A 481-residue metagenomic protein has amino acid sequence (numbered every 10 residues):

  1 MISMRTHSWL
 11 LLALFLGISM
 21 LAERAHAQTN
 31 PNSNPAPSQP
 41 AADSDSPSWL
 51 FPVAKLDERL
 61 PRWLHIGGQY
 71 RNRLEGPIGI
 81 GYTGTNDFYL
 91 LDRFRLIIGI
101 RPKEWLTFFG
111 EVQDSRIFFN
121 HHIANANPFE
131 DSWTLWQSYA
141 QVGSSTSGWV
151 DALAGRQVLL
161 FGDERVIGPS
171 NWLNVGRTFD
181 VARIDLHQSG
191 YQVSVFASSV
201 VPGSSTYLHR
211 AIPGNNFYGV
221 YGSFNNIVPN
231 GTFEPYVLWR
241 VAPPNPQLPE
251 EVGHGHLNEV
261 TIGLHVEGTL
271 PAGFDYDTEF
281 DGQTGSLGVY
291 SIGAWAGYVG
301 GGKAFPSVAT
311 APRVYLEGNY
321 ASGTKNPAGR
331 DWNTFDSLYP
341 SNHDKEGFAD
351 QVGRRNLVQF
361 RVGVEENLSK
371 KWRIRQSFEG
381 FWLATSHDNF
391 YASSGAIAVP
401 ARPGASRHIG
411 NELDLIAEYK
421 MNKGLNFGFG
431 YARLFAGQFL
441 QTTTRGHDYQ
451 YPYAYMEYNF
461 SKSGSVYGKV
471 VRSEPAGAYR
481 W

Functional and structural regions predicted by a protein language model:
I2, W9, F15, A22-D87 (+8 more regions): N-terminal periplasmic/intermembrane-space "pro-region" immediately following the signal or transit peptide
N30, T146-A152, P169-A328, H387 (+2 more regions): Signature for the C-terminal beta-barrel architecture of outer-membrane proteins
P40, G76-D92, P102-G148, F161-P169 (+7 more regions): Surface-exposed loop and membrane-interface regions of Gram-negative outer-membrane beta-barrel proteins
E58, N72, I98-E104, Q141-S144 (+10 more regions): Residue-level signature of outer-membrane beta-barrel architecture
L60-I66, E104-F108, G148-V150, S189-Y191 (+7 more regions): Outer-envelope beta-barrel architecture signal
G68-G76, G110-D114, A152-R156, V195-S199 (+7 more regions): Transmembrane beta-barrel strands of outer-membrane/channel proteins
L74-I80, L106, R116-H122, L160-R165 (+10 more regions): Gram-negative outer-membrane beta-barrel proteins
R313, G318-E412: C-terminal structural cap/anchor segments
